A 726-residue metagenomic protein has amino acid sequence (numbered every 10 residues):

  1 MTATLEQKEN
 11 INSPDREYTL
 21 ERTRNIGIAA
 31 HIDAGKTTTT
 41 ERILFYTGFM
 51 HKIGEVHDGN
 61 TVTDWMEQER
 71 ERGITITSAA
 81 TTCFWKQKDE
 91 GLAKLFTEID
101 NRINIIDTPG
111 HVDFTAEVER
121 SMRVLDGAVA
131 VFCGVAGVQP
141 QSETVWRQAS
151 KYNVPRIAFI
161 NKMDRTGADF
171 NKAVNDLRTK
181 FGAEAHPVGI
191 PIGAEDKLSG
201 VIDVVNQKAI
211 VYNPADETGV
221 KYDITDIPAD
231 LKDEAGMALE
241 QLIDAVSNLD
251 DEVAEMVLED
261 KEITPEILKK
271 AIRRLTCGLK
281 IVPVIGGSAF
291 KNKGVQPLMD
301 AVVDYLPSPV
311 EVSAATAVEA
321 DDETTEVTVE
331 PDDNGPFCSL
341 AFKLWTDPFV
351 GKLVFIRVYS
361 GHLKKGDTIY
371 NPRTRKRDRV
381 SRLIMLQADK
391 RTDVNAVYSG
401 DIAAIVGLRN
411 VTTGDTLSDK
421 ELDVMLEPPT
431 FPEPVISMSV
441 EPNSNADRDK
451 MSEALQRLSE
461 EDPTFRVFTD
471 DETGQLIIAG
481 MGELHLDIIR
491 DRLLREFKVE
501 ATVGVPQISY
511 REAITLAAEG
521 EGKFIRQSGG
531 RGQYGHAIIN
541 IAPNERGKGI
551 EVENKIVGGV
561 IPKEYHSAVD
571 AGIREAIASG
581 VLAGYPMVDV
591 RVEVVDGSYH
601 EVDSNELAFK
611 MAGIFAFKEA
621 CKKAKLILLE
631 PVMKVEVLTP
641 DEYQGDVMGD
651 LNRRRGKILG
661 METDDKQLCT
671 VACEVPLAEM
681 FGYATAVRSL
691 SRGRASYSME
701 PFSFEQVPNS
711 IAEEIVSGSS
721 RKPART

Functional and structural regions predicted by a protein language model:
M1-T726: Structural and coupling elements of P-loop NTPases
